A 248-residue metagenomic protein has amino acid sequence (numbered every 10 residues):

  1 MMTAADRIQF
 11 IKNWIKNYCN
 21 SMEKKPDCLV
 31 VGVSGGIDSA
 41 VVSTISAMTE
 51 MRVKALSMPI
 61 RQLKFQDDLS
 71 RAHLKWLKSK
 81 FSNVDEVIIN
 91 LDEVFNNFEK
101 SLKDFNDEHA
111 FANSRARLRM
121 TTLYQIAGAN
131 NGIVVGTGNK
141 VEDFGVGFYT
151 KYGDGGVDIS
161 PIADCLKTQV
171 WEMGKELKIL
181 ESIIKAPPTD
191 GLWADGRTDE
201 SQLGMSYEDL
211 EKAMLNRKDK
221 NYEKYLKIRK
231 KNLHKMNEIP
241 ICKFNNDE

Functional and structural regions predicted by a protein language model:
M1-F148: ATP-dependent adenylation/nucleotidyltransferase module used to activate substrates
M1-V33, I37, V41-I45, G155 (+1 more regions): Peripheral terminal appendages
Y18, L77, M173, L177 (+1 more regions): Change "in soluble alpha/beta enzymes" to "in soluble alpha/beta proteins
D68, A72, T121, T168-L177 (+1 more regions): Residues on a specific face of well-ordered alpha-helices
K78-I88, A112-R117, P161-Q169, Y207-D219: Short, basic, helix/turn surface patches
V84-V87, E108, N113, I179-G196 (+1 more regions): A broadly tuned preference for mixed-charge, low-complexity surface segments
V87-S101, T121, G145-V157, L192-D209 (+1 more regions): Short flexible/disordered coil segments
I133-M205: Catalytic subdomain that performs nucleotidyl-dependent activation
